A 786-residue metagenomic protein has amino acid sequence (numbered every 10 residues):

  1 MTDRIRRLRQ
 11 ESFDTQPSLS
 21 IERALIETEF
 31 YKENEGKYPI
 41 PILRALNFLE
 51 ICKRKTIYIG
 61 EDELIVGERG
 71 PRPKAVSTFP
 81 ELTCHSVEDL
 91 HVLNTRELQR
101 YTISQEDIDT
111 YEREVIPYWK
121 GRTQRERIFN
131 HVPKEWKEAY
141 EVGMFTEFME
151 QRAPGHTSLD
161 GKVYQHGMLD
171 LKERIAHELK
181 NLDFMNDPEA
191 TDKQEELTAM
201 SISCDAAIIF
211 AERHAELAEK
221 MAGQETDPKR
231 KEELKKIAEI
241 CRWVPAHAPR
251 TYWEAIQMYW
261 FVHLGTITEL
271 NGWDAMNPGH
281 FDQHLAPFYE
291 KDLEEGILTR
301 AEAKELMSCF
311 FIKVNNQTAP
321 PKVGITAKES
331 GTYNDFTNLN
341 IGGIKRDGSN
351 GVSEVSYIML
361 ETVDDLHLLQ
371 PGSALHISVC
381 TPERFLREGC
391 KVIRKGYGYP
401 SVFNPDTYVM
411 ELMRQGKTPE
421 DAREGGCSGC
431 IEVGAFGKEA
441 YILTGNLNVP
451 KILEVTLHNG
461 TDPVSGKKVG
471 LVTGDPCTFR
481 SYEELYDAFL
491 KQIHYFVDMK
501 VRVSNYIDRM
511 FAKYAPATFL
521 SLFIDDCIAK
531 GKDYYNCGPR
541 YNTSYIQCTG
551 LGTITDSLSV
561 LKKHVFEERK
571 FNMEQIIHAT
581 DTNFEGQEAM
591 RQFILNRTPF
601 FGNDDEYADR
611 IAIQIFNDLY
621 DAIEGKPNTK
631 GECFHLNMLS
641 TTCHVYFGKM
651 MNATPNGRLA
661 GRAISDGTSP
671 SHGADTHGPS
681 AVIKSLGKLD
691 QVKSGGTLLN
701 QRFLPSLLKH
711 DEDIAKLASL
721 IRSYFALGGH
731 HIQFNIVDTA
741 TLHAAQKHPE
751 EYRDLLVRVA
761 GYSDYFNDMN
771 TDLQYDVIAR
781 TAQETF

Functional and structural regions predicted by a protein language model:
M1-A199, K229, E233-K236, I240-F786: Conserved catalytic cores of very large enzyme subunits
T198-I209: Extended non-globular scaffold/tether segments
I209, R213-E216, K220, K236: Extended, non-transmembrane alpha-helical coiled-coils
M221-K231: A conserved hydrophobic secondary-structure block that centers on an alpha-helix together with its immediately flanking
